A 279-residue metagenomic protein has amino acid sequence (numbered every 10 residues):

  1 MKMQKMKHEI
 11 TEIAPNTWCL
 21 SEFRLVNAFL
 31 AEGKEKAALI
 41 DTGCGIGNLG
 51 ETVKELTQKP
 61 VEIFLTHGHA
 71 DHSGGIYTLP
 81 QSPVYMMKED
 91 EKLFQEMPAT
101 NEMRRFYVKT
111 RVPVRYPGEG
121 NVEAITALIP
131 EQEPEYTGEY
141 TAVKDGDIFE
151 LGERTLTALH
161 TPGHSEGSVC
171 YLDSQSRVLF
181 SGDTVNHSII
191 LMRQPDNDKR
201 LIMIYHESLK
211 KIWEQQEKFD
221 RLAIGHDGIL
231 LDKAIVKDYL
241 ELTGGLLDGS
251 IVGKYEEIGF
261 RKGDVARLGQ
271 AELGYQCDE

Functional and structural regions predicted by a protein language model:
M1-Q4, H206-E279: Accessory terminal helices/loops
M6-E55, Y171-N186: Conserved beta-strand hairpin/beta-sheet module of binuclear metal-dependent hydrolase folds, prominently
I10-P15, T126-Q132, L151-R154: Short Pro/Gly-enriched beta-strand edge/turn motifs at strand-loop
N16, A31, D41, V53 (+8 more regions): Divalent metal-coordination and catalytic microenvironments
W18, E62-F64, Y85, T141-V143 (+3 more regions): Hydrophobic/aromatic beta-strand patches that form the interior of the parallel beta-sheet core in alpha/beta enzyme
A37, C44-G45, I148, T155-Y239: Metallo-beta-lactamase
I40-T42, L65, E153: Small/polar loops that bind or transfer phosphate-bearing groups
L49-F149, H187, I235-V252: Active-site HxH/HxHxD metal-binding segment of metal-dependent hydrolases
